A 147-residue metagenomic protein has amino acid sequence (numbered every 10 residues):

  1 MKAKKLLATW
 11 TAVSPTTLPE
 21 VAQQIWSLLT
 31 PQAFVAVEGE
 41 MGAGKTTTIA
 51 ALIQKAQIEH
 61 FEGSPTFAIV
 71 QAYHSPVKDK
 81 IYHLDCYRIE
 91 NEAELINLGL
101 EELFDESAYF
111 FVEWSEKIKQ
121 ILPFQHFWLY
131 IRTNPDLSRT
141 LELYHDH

Functional and structural regions predicted by a protein language model:
K2-Q24: N-terminal pre-Walker A segment at the start of P-loop NTPase domains
A3-T11, Q57, A93, E101-H147: Short phosphate-coordinating micro-motif centered on Lys-Gly-acidic
W26-Q32: Phosphate-binding P-loop
F34-A36: Short hydrophobic/aromatic beta-strand immediately N-terminal to the Walker A/P-loop
E38-E40: P-loop (Walker A) phosphate-binding loop of NTP-binding proteins
K45: Conserved lysine of the Walker
I58-Y73: Short beta-strand-centered segment that lines the nucleotide-binding/catalytic pocket of NTP-utilizing
